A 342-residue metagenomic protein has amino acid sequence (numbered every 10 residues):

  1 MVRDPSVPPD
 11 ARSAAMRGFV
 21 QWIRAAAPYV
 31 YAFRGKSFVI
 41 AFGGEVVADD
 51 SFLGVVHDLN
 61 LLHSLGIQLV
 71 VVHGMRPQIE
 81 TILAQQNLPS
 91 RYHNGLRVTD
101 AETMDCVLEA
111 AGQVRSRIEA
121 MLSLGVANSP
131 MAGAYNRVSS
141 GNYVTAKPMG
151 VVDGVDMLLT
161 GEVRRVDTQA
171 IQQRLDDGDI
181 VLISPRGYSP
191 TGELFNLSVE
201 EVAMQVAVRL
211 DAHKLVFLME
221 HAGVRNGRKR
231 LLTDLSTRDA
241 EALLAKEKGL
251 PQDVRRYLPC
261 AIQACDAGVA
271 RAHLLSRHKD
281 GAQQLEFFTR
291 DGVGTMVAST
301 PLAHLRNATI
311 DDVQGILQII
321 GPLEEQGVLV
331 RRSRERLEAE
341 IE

Functional and structural regions predicted by a protein language model:
M1-V70: N-terminal glycine-/serine-/threonine-rich phosphate-binding loop
S13-A14, A84-L182: Ligand-binding beta-strand-loop-alpha-helix segment within the catalytic cores of soluble metabolic enzymes
S51-H57, T81-S90: Glycine-rich loop at the start of a catalytic domain that most often binds anionic cofactors/ligands
F52, D100-P130, T168-Q169, L175 (+2 more regions): Polyanion-binding loop/helix "lid" in catalytic or ligand-binding cores
L210-R228, L275: Glycine-rich phosphate/pyrophosphate-binding loops and their adjacent beta-strand/loop elements at enzyme active sites
L302-Q318: A short beta-loop-alpha structural element at the N-terminal edge of CoA-dependent acyl/N-acetyltransferase catalytic
Q318-R332: Helix-loop element at the rim of GNAT/NAT acetyltransferase active sites that forms part of the acceptor-substrate
V328-E342: Active-site rim helix/loop that mediates acceptor-substrate recognition in acyltransferases
